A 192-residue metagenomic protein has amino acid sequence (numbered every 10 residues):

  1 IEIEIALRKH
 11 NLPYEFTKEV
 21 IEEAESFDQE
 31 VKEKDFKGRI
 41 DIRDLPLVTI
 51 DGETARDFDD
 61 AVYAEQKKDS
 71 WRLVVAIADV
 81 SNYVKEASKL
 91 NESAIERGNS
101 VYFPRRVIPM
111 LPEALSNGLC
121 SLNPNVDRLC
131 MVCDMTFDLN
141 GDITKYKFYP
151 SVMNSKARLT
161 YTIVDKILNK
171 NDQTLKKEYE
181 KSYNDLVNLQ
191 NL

Functional and structural regions predicted by a protein language model:
I1-R72, S81-V126, R158, D165 (+1 more regions): Charge-lined substrate channels and their catalytic hotspots, especially those that engage the 3′ end of RNA
I77: Catalytic-core elements of nucleic-acid end-processing and repair enzymes
V101-L192: Conserved catalytic alpha/beta cores of large enzymes that bind or transform nucleotide phosphates and polynucleotides
